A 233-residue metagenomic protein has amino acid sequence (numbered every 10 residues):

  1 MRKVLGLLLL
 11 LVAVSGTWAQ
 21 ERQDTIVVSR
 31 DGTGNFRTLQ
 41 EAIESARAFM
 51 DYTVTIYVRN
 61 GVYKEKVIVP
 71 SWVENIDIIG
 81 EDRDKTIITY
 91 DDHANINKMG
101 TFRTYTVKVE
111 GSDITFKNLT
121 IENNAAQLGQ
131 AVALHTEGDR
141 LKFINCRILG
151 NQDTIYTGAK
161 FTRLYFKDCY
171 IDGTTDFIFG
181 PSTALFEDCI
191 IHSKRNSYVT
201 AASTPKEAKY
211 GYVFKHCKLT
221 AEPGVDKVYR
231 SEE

Functional and structural regions predicted by a protein language model:
M1-E21: Bacterial Sec-dependent N-terminal signal peptides
E21-E232: Sequence-level preference for short, compositionally simple segments enriched in small aliphatic or small polar residues
